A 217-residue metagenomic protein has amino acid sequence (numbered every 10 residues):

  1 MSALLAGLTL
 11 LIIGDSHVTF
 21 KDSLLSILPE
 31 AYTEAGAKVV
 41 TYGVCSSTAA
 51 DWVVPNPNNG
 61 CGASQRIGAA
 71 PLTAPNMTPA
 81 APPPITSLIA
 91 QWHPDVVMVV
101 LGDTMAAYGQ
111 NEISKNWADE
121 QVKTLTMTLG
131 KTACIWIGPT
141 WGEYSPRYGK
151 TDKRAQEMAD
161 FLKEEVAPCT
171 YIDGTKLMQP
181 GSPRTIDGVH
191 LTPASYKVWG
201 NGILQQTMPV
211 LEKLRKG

Functional and structural regions predicted by a protein language model:
S2-T9: Hydrophobic alpha-helical targeting segments used for export or membrane insertion
A6, A35, A167: Residue-level signal for beta-strand positions within conserved beta-sheet cores that form or flank
L10-I13, H17-N116: Conserved SGNH/GDSL esterase-like catalytic core that processes O-acyl groups on lipids and polysaccharides
P71-K216: Alpha-helical cap/lid subdomain in secreted, periplasmic, or secretory-pathway luminal O-acyl-processing enzymes
